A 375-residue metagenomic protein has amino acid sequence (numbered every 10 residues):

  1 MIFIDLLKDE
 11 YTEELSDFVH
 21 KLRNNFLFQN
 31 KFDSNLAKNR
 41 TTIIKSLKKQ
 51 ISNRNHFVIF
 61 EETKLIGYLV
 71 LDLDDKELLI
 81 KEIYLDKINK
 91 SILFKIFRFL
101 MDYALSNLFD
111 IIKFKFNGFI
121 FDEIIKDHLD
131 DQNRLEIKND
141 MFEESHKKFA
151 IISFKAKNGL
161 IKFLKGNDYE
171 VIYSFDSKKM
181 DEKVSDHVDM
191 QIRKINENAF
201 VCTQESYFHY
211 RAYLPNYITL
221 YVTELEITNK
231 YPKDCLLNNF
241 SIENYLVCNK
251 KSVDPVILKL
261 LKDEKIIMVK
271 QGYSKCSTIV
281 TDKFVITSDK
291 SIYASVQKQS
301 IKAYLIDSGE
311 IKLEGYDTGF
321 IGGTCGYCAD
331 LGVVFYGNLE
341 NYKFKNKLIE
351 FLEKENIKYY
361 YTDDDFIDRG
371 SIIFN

Functional and structural regions predicted by a protein language model:
M1-F26: A short beta-loop-alpha structural element at the N-terminal edge of CoA-dependent acyl/N-acetyltransferase catalytic
N24-K45: Conserved GNAT-fold acetyl-CoA-binding loop/helix
T42-V58, G67: A short helix-loop-beta-strand connector motif used in the catalytic cores of GNAT acetyltransferases and, in some
V58, K64-D72, L79: Conserved beta-strand in the GNAT
E82-I92: A short, internal acetyl-CoA/4′-phosphopantetheine-binding micro-motif in the GNAT/acyltransferase core
K95-I111: Conserved acyl-CoA
K113-I124, R134: Conserved beta-strand-loop-alpha-helix junction that forms the acyl-donor binding cleft
D140-N375: Histidine/cysteine-enriched polar flanking segments
